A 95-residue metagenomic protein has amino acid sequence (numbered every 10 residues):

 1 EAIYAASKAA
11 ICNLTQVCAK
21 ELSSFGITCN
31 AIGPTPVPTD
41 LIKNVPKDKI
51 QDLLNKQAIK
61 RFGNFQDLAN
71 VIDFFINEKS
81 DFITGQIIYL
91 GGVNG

Functional and structural regions predicted by a protein language model:
Y4, C12: Catalytic tyrosine of NAD(P)H-dependent dehydrogenase/reductases that use a Tyr as the general acid/base
S7, T15: Active-site helix of classical SDR
L22-S24, V37, I76: A short hydrophobic alpha-helix cap/turn motif
S23, T28, I83-G85: Short, small/polar-rich loop/turn modules that mediate ligand/substrate recognition or access, typified
G33-N44: Short, flexible catalytic-loop segment of classical short-chain dehydrogenase/reductase
Q57-L68: A conserved structural motif in NAD(P)-dependent oxidoreductases
L68-A69, F75: Non-catalytic, hydrophobic alpha-helical segments
D73, T84-G95: Short C-terminal tail/terminal secondary-structure segment of NAD(P)H-dependent dehydrogenase/reductase domains
